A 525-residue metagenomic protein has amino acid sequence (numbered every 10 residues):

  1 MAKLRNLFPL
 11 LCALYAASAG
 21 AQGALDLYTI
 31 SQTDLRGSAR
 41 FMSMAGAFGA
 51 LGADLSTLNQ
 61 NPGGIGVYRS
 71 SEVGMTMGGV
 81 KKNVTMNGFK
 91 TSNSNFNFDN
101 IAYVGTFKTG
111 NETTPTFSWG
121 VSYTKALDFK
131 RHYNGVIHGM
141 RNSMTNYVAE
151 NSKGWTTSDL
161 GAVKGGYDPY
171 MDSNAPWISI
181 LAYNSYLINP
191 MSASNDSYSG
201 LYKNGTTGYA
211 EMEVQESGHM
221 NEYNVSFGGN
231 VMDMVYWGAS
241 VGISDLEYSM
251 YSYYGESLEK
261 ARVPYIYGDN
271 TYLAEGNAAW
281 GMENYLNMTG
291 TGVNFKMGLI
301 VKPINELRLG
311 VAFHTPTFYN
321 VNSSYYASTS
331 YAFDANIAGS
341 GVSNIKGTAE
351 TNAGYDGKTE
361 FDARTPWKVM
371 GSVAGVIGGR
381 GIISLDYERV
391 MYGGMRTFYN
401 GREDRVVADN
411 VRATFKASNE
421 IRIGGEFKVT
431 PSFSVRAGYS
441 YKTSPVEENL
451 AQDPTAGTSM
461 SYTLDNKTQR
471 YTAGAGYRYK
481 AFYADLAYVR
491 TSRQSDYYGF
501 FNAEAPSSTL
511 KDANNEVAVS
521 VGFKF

Functional and structural regions predicted by a protein language model:
M1-L25, F525: Bacterial Sec-dependent N-terminal signal peptides
L4, A24-Q32, N87-T91: Generic N-terminal amphipathic/basic segments
L4-R5, Q60, G425: Residue-level micro-sites within transmembrane alpha helices that shape and flank functional polar/acidic positions
Q22-R36, T106-F525: Outer-membrane beta-barrel porins/channels
Q32-A50: N-terminal targeting signals for Sec/Tat export/insertion, comprising classic cleavable signal peptides
A39, L51-Q60, I65-M140, G218-N221: Outer-membrane beta-barrel translocator/receptor signature
